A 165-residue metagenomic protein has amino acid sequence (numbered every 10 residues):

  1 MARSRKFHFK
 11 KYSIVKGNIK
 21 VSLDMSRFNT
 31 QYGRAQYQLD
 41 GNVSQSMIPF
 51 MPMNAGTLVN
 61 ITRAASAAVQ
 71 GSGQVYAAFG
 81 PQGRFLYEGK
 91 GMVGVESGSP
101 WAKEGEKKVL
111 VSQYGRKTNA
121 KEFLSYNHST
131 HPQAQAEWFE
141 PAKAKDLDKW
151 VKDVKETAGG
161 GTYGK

Functional and structural regions predicted by a protein language model:
M1-G83, G94-K165: Short, Lys/Arg-rich flexible segments
R84-K90: His/Glu-rich zincin catalytic helix
